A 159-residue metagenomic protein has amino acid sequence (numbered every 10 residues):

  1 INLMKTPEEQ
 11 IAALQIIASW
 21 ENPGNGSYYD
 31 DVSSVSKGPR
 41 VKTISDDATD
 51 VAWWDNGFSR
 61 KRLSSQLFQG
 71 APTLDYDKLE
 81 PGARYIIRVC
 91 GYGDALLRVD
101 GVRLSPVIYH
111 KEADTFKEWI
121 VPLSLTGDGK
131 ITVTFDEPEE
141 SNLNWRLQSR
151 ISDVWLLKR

Functional and structural regions predicted by a protein language model:
I1-E80, E139-R159: Glycan-recognition and processing domains
G57-G82, I86, C90-K158: Beta-strand-rich ligand-recognition modules
